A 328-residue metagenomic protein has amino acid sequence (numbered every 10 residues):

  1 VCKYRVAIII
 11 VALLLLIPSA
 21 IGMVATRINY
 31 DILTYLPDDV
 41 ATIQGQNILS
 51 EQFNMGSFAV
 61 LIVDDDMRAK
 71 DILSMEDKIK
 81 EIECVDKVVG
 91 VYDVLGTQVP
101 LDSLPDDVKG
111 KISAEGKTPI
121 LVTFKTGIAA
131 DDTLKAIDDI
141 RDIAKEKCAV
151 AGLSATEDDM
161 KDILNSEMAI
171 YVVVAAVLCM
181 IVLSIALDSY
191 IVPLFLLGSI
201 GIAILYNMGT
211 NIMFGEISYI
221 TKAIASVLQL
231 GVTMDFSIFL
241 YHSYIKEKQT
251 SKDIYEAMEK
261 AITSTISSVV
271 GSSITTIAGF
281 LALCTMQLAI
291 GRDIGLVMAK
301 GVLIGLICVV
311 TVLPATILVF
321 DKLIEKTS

Functional and structural regions predicted by a protein language model:
V1-I28, T34, I128-S328: Membrane-embedded transmembrane helical bundles of large multi-pass transporters/channels
K3-L14, A20-T26, D39, I48-V88 (+4 more regions): Structural signature of multi-pass, alpha-helical inner-membrane proteins
V24-V63, V99-K111, P119-F124, I128-D132: Solvent-exposed, non-transmembrane loop/terminal regulatory segments of multi-pass membrane proteins
D39, I43-Q44, A69-T126, D142 (+1 more regions): Extracytoplasmic
V63-D65, Y92-V94, G152-S154: A general secondary-structure junction signal
